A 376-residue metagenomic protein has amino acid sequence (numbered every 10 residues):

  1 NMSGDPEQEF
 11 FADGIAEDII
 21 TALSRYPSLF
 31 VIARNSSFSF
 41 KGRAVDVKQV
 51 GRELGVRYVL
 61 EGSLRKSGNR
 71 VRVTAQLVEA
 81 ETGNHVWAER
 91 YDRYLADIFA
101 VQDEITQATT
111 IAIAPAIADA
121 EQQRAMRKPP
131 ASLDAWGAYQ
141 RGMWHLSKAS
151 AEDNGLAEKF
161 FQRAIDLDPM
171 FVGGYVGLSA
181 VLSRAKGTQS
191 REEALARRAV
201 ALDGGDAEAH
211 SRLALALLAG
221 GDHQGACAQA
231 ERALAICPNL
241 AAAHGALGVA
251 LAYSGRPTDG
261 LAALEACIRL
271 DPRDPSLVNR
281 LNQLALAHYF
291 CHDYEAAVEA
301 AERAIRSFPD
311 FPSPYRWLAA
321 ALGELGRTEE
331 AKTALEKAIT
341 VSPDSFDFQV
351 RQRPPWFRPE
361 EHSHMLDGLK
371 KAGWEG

Functional and structural regions predicted by a protein language model:
N1-L325, E330, S345: Acidic, proline/glycine-rich low-complexity intrinsically disordered segments
Q122-A125, L335, M365: Generic structural signal of hydrophobic/aromatic residues within well-ordered alpha-helices of folded domains
T328-K332, E336-S342: Short, charge-rich, low-complexity interaction segments located in flexible loops at or near secondary-structure
D347-G376: Terminal, low-structured helical/coil segments at or just beyond the last alpha-helical repeat
